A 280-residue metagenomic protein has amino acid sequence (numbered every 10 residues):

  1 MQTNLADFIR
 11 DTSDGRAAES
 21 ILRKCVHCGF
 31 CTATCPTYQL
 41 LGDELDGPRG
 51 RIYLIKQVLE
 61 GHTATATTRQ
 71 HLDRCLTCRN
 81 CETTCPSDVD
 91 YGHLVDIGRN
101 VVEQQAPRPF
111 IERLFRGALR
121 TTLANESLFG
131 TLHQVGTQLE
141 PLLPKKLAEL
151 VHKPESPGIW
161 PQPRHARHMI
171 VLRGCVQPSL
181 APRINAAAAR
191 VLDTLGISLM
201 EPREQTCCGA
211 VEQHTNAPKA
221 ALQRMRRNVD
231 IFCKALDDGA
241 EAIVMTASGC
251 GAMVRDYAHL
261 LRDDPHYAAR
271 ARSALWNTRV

Functional and structural regions predicted by a protein language model:
M1-E19, Y38-F129, L143-P144, Q223-R227: Ferredoxin-type iron-sulfur electron-transfer modules in oxidoreductases and energy-metabolism complexes
T3-N4, C25-C28, T67-Q70, I159-P161 (+1 more regions): Short hydrophobic/aromatic-rich motifs at helix boundaries and adjacent loops
D14-G15, Y91-V280: Iron-sulfur cluster-binding electron-transfer modules in prokaryotic oxidoreductases
G15-C25, G29: Local sequence-structure signature of Cys/Sec-based thiol-disulfide redox active-site neighborhoods
C25-C31, C35, C75-C81, C85 (+3 more regions): Short cysteine clusters
G29-A33, D43-P48, S198-E201: N-terminal glycine-rich anion-binding loops that anchor highly charged ligand groups
